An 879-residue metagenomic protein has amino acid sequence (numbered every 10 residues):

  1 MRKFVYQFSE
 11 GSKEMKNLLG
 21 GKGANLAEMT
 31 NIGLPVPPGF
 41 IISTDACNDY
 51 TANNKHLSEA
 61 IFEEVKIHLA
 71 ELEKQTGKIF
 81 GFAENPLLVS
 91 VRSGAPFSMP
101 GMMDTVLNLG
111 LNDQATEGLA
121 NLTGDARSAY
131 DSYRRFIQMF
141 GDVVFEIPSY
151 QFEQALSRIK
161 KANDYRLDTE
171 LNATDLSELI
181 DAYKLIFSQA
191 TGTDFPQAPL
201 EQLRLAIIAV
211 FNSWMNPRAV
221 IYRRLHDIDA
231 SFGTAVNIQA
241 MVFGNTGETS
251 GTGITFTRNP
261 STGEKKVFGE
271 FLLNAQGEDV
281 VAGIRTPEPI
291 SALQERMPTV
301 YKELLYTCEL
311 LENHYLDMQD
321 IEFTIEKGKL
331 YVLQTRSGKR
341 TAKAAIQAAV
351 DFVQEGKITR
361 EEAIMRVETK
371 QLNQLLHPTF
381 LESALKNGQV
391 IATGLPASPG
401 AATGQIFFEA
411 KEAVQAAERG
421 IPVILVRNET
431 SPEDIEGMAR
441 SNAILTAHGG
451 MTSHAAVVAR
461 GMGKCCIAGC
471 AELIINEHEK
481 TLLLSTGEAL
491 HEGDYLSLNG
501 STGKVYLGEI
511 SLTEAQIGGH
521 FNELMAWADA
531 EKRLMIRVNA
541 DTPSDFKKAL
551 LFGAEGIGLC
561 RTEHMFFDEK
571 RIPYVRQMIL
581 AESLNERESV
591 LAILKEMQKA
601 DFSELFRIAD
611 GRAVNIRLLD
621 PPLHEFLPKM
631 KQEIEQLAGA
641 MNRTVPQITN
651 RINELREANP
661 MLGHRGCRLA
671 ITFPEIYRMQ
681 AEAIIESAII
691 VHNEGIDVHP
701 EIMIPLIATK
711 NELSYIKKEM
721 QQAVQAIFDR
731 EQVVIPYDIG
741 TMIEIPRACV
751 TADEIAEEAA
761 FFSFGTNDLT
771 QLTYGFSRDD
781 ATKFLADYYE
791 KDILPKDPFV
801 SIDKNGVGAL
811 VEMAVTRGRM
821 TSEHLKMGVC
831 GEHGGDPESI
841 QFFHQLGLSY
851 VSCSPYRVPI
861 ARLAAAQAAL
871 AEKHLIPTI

Functional and structural regions predicted by a protein language model:
M1-G388, V414-A417, I421-I424, S431-E436 (+10 more regions): Nucleotide/phosphate-binding sheet-loop regions of phosphoryl- and nucleotidyl-transfer enzymes
S12-M15, S398-R440, V807-E823: C-terminal accessory/binding modules appended to enzymatic or scaffolding proteins
F40, A447-G449, A468-A471, C560 (+2 more regions): Short beta->alpha connector loops at strand-helix junctions that form conserved, small/polar/Pro-enriched
R92, I517-H520, W527-I879: Conserved alpha/beta-domain cores
R223-I228, I364-Q415, P422-V423, E492 (+5 more regions): Long, charged amphipathic helices and adjacent flexible linkers at domain junctions
N237, F407, I424-V426, L445 (+3 more regions): Structural motif
K329-Y331, S431-A439, A443-L445, M451-V457 (+6 more regions): Glycine-rich phosphate/ribose-binding loops and adjacent secondary-structure elements that form binding surfaces
